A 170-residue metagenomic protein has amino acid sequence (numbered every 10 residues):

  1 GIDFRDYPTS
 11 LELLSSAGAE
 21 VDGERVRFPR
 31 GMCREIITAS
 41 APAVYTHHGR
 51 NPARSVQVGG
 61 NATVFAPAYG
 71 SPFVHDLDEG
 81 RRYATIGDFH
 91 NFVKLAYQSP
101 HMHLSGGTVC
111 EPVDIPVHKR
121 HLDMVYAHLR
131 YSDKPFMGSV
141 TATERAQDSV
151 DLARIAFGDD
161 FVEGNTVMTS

Functional and structural regions predicted by a protein language model:
G1-F4: N-terminal alpha-helical targeting/anchoring segments
D6-S10: Short, glycine/acidic-rich hinge or "gate" loops at secondary-structure transitions that mediate conformational
L11, R27-S170: Catalytic alpha/beta active-site cores
G18-E20: Compact, charge-rich alpha-helical regulatory domains located at protein termini
